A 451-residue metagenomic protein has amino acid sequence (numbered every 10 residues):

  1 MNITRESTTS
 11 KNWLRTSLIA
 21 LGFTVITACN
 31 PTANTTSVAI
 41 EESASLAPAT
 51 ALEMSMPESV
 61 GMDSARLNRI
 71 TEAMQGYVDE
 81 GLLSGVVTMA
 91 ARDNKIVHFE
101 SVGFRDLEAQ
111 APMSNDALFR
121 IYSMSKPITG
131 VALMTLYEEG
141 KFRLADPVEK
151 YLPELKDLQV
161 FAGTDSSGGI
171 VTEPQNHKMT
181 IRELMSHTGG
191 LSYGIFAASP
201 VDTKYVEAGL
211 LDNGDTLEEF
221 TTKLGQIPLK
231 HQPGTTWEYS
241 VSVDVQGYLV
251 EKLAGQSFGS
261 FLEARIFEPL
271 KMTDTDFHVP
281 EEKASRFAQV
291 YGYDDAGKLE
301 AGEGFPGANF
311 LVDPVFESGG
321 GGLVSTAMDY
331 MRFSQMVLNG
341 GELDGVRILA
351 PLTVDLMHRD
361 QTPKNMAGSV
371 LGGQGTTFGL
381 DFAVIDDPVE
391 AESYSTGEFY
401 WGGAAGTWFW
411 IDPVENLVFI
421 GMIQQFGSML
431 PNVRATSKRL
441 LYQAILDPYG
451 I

Functional and structural regions predicted by a protein language model:
I3-L18: Bacterial N-terminal signal peptides that target proteins for export
V25-A28: C-terminal motif of bacterial Sec signal peptides marking the signal peptidase cleavage site
N30-T32: Bacterial signal peptide processing site
A44, P48, L158-T396: Short, surface-exposed loop or secondary-structure junction motifs that flank catalytic or metal-binding residues
P48, S55-I121, R143, V160-T164 (+1 more regions): Short, conserved catalytic-motif segment at the N-terminal edge
N68-Q75, N94-I96, F119-Y151, K156 (+3 more regions): Active-site SXXK
E398, A405-E415: Short, surface-exposed beta-strand/loop micro-motifs that present aromatic residues
F409, N416-Q425: Short, well-ordered beta-strand elements
